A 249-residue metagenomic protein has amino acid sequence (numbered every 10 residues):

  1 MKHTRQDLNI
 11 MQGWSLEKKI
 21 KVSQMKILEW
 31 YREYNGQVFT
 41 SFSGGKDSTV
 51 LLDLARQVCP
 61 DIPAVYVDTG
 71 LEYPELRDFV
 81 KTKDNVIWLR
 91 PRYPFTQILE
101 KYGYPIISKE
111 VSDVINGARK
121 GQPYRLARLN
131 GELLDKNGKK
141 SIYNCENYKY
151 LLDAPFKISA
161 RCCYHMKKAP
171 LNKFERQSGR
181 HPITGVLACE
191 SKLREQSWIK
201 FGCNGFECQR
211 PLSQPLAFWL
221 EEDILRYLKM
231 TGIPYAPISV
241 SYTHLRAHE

Functional and structural regions predicted by a protein language model:
K2-R226, M230: ATP-dependent adenylation/nucleotidyltransferase module used to activate substrates
P234-V240: Conserved S-adenosyl-L-methionine
T243-E249: Conserved small/polar residues in nucleotide/adenosyl-binding loops
